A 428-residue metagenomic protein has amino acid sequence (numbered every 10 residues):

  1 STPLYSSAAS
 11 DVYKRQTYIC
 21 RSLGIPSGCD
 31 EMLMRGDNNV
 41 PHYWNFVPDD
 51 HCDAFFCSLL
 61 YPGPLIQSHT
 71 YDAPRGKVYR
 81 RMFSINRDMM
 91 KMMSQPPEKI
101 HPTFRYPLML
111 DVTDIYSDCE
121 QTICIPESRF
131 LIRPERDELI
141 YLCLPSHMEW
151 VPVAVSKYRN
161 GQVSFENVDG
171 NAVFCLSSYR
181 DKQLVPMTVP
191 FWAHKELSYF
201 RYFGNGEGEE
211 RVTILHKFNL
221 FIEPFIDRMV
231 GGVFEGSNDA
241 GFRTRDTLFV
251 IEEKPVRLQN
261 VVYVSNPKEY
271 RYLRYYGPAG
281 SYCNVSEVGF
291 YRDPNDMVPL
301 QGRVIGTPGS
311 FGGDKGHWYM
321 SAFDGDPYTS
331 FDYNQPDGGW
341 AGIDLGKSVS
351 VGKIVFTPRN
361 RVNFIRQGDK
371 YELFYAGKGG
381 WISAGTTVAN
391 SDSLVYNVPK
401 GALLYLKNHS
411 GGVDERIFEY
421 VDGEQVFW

Functional and structural regions predicted by a protein language model:
T2-A9, Y13: Single conserved hydrophobic/aromatic residue that forms the stacking wall/gate of nucleotide- or nucleobase-binding
S22, L33-N38, V47-M187, Y199-L215 (+4 more regions): His-Asp-centered catalytic microenvironments across diverse enzyme cores, prominently the transglutaminase-like
S22-G28: Loop/turn elements at helix/coil->beta-strand transitions in domains of secreted/extracellular proteins
L139-C143, V233-E235, G289, V355 (+1 more regions): Beta-strand signatures of extracellular beta-sandwich domains
V153-Y158, I251-P255, A384-V388: Short beta-strand segments within Ig-like beta-sandwich modules, predominantly Fibronectin type-III
N160-N167, L258-S265, I343, S391-P399: Exposed aromatic-hydrophobic patches
N205-N260, V264-E269, S281-V351, T357-R366 (+1 more regions): Disordered, acidic Ser/Thr/Pro-rich linker "stalks" and the adjacent N-terminal cap of the next globular domain
